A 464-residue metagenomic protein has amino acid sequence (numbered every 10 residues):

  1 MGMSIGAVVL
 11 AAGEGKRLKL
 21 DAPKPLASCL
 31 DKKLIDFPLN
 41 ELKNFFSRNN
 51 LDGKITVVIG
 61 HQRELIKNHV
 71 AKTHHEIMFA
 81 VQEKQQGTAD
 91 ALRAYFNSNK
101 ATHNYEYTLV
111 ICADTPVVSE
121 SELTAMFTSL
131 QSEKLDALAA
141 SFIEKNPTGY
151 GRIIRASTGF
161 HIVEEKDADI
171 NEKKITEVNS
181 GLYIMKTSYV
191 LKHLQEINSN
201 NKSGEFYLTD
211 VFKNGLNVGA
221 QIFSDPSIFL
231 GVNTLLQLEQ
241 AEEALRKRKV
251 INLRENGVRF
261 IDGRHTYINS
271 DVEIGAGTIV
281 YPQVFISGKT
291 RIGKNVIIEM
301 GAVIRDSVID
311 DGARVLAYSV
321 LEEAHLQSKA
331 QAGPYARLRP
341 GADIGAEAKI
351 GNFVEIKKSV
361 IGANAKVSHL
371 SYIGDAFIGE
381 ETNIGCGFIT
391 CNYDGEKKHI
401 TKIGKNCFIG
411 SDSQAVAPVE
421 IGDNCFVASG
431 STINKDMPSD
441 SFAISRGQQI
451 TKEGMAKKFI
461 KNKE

Functional and structural regions predicted by a protein language model:
M1-L20: N-terminal nucleotide-binding beta1-loop-alpha1 segment
G2-G6, K32-A113, V117-S121, A125-T128: Conserved N-terminal catalytic core of the sugar/cofactor nucleotidyltransferase
A7, T176-G275: Conserved alpha/beta core of the MobA/IspD/sugar-nucleotide pyrophosphorylase nucleotidyltransferase superfamily
D21-L26: Short alpha-helical oligomerization interface
S28, V117, I184, G231-V232 (+1 more regions): Short aromatic/basic micro-patch
T56-G60, S141, A443: Short internal beta-strands
E64, V118-S203, V211, L216-G219: Conserved core of the sugar-phosphate nucleotidyltransferase
R259-I444, Q449-I450: Structural signal for interior beta-strand "rungs" in well-ordered beta-sheet cores of soluble enzyme domains
